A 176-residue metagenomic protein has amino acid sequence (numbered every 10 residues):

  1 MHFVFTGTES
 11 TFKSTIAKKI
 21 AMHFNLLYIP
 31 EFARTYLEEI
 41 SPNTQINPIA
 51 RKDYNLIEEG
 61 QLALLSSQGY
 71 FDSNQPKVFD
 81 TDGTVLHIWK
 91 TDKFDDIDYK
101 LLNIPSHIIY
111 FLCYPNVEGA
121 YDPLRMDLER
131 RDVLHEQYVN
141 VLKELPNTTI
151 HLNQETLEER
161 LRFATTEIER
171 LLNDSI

Functional and structural regions predicted by a protein language model:
F5: Hydrophobic anchor at the beta1->P-loop junction of P-loop NTPases
E9: The conserved Walker
F12: Conserved glycine(s) of the Walker
T15: Conserved Walker
K18, M22-L64: Conserved substrate/cofactor phosphate-moiety recognition/catalytic segment in nucleotide-dependent phosphotransferases
E58-P105: Glycine-rich phosphate-binding loop used to anchor ATP phosphates in small-molecule kinases, encompassing both
F94-E159, L172: A glycine- and Lys/Arg-enriched "phosphate-lid" helix/loop adjacent to the NTP-binding pocket of small-molecule kinases
H151, T165-I176: C-terminal accessory "lid"/substrate-recognition subdomains
